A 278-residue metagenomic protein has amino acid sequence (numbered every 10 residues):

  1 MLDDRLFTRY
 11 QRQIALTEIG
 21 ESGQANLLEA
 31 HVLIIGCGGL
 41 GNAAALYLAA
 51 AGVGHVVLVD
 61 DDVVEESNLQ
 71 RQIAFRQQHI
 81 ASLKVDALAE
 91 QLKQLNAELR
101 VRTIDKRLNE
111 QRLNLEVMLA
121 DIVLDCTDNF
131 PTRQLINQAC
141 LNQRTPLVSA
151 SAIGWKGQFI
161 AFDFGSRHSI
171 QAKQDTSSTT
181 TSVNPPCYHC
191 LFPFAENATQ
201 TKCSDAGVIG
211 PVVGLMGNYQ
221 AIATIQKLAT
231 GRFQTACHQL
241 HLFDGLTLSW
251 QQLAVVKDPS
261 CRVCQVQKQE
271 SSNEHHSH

Functional and structural regions predicted by a protein language model:
M1-H278: Adenine nucleotide-associated cytosolic modules
